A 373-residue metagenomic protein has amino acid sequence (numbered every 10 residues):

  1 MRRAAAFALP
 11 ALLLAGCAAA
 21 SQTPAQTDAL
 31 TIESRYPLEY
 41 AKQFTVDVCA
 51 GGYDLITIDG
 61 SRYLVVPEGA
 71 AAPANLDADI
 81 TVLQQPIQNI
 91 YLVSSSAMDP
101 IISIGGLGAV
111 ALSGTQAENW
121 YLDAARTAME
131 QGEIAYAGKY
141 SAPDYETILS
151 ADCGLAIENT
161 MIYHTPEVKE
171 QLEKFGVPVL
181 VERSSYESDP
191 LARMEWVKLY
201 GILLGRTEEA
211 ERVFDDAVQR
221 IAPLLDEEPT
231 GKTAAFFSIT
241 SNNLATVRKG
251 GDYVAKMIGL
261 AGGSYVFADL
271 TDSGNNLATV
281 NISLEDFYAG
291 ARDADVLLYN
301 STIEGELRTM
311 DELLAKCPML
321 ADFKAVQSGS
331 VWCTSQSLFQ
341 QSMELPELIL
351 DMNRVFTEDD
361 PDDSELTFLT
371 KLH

Functional and structural regions predicted by a protein language model:
M1-A15: Sec-dependent bacterial lipoprotein signal peptides
C17-M98, E209-F236, D360-H373: Bacterial Sec-exported substrate-binding components of ABC uptake systems
D54, I58, Y63-L149, L155-M161: A short, structured surface patch at a secondary-structure boundary
Q88, S96-M98, S113-A124, H164-E167 (+3 more regions): Extracytoplasmic ligand-binding site segments that recognize negatively charged/polar headgroups
N89-L92, A109-S113, L155-N159, V179-E182 (+5 more regions): Structural recognition of the beta-strand scaffold that forms the well-ordered cores of secreted hydrolase catalytic
A142-C153, I282-D293: Short helices/loops that flank or line small-molecule/ion binding pockets
E187-G205, E209-D215, V296-H373: Structured C-terminal subdomain patch of bacterial secreted/periplasmic proteins
T246-V280: Alpha-helical, coiled-coil/dimerization segments enriched in small aliphatic residues
